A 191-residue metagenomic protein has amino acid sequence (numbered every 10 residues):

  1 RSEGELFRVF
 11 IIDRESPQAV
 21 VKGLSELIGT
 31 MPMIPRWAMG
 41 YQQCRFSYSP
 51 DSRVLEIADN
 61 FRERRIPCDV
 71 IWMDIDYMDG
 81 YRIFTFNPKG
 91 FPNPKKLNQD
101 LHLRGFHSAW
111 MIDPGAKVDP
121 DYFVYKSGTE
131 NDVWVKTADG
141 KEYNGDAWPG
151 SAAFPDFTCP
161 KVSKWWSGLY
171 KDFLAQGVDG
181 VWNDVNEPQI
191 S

Functional and structural regions predicted by a protein language model:
R1-S191: Catalytic-domain carbohydrate-binding cleft regions of carbohydrate-active enzymes
